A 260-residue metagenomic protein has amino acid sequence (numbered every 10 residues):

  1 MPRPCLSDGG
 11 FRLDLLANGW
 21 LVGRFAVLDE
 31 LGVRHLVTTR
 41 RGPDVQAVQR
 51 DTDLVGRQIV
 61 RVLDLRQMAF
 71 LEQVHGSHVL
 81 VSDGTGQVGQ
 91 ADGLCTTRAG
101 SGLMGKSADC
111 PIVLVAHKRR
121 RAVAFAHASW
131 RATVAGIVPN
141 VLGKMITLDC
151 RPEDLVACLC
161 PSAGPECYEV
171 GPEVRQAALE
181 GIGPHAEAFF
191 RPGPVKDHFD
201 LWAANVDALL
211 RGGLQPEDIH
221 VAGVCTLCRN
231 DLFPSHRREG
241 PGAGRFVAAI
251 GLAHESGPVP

Functional and structural regions predicted by a protein language model:
M1-P260: Active-site microenvironment for binding and transforming phosphate-containing groups
